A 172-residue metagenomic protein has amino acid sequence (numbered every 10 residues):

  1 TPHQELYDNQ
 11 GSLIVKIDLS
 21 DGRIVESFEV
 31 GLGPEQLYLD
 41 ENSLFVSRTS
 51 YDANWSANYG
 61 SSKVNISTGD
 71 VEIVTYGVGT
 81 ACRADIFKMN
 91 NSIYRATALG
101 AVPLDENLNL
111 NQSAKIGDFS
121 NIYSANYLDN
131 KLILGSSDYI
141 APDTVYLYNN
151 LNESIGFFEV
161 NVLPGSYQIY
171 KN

Functional and structural regions predicted by a protein language model:
T1, F45-R48, R95, L134-G135: Residue position within the beta-strands of beta-propeller blades
E5-S12, D52-Y59, D138-P142: Short, solvent-exposed loop/turn segments at conserved positions within beta-propeller repeat blades
S12-V15, Y59-S62, G100-V102, T144-Y146: A short loop-to-beta-strand structural motif that recurs across blades of beta-propeller domains
D18, N65, P103-N107, Y146-N149: Structural recognition of the beta-propeller blade-terminating site
G22-E29, G69-G77, N109-G117, E153-E159: A short beta-strand motif characteristic of beta-propeller blades
V30-E41, V78-N90, D118-D129, V160-N172: Repeated scaffold domains used in trafficking and secretory/extracellular systems, primarily beta-propellers
E106-S137: C-terminal hydrophobic structural anchor segments that stabilize assembly/packing rather than catalytic chemistry
D138-N172: Blade-level signature of beta-propeller repeat domains, shared across WD40, Kelch, NHL, RCC1 and BNR/Asp-box propellers
